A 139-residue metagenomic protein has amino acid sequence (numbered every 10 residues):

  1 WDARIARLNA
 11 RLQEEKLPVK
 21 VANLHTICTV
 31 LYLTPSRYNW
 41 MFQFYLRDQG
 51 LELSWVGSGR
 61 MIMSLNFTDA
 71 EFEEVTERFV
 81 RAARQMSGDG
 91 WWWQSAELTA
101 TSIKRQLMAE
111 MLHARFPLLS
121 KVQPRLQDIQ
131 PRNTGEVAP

Functional and structural regions predicted by a protein language model:
W1-Y45, L65, L98-L118, Q123: Conserved PLP-binding catalytic core of the aspartate aminotransferase-like
Q49-E136: PLP-dependent enzyme catalytic core of the Aspartate aminotransferase-like
